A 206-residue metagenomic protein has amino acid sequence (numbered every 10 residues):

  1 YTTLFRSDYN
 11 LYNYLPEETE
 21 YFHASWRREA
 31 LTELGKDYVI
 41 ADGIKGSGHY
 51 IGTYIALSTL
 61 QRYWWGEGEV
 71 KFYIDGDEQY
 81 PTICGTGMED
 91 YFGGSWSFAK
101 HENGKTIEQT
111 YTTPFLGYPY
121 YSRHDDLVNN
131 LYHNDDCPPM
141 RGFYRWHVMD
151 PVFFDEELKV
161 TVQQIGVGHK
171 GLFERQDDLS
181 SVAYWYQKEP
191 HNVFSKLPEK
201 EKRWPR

Functional and structural regions predicted by a protein language model:
Y1-T3: Positively charged, low-complexity/disordered segments
F5-R206: Beta-strand-centric surfaces of beta-sandwich/beta-rich domains
